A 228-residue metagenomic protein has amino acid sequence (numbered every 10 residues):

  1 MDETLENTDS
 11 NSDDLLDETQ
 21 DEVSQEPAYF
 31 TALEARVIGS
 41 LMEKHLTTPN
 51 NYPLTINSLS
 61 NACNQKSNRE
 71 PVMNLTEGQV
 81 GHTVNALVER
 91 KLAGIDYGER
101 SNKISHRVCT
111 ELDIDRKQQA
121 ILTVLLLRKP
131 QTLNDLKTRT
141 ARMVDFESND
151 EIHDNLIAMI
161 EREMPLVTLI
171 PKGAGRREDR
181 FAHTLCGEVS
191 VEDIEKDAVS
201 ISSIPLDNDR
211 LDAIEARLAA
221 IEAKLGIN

Functional and structural regions predicted by a protein language model:
M1-M42, L46-N50, H82-E111: Intrinsically disordered, low-complexity serine/threonine- and proline-rich regulatory segments
T31-N50, D113-P130, L156, E161-R162: Positively charged, polyanion-binding regions of nucleic-acid-associated proteins
S40-K44, A62, A86, T123-R128 (+4 more regions): Short amphipathic alpha-helical elements of helix-turn-helix/winged-helix folds
T48-V72, P130-F146: Short acidic, hydrophobic short linear motifs in intrinsically disordered regions
G81-V84, V88-G98, L156-K172: A short, conserved structural fragment
E99, H106-D135, D179-L206: Short, amphipathic alpha-helical interaction segments positioned at domain boundaries
N102-I104, V108-L112, N134-E147, N155 (+1 more regions): A eukaryotic "domain-to-IDR transition" signal
A198-N228: Amphipathic alpha-helical oligomerization/assembly segments
